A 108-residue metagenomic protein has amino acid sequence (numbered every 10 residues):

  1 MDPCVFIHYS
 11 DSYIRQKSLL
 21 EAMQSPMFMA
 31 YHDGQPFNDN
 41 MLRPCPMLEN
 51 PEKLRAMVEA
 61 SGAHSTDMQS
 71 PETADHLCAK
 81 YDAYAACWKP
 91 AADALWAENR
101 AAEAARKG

Functional and structural regions predicted by a protein language model:
M1-D2: Short, glycine-anchored, charge-dense loop/turn motifs used at functional sites
V5-M57: C-terminal accessory region of radical SAM enzymes
D11-I14, G62, T73, A92: Amphipathic repeat-derived elements
D33-N40, S70-G108: Short Fe-S-cluster ligation motifs
P51-R55, H64, A74: Short amphipathic alpha-helical segments that mediate assembly, nucleic-acid/protein binding, or membrane association
E59-S70: Short cysteine/histidine-rich metal-coordination sites, predominantly Zn2+-binding motifs
